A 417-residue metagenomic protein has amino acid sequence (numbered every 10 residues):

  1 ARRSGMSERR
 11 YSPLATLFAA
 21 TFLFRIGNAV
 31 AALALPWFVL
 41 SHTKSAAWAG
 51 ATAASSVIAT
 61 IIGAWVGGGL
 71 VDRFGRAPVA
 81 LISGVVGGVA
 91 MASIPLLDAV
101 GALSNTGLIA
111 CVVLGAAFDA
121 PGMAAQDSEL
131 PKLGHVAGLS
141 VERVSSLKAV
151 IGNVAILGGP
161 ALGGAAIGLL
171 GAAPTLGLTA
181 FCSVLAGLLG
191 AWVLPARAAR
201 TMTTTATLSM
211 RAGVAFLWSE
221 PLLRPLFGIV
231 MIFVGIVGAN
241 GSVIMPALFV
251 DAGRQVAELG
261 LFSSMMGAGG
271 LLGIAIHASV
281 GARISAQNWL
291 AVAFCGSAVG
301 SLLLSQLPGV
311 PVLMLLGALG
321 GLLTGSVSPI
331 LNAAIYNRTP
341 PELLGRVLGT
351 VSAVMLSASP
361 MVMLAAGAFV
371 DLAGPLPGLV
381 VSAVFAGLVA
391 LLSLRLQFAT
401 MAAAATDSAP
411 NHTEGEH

Functional and structural regions predicted by a protein language model:
R2-L14, A196-G228: Juxtamembrane intracellular "pre-TM" segments in multi-pass secondary transporters
T16-A32, S56-G69, G75-G87, G107 (+3 more regions): Substrate-agnostic recognition of the 12-TM MFS/MFS-like secondary transporter fold
A20, F24-G27, A80-V86, A90 (+11 more regions): Residue-level signature of the transmembrane alpha-helical cores of Major Facilitator Superfamily-type secondary
A34, L170-G177, A215-I274, L376: A single, central transmembrane helix in multi-pass transporters
P36, A64, M91-D98, G163 (+6 more regions): Structural signal for membrane-spanning alpha-helices in multi-pass inner-membrane proteins, emphasizing helix cores
S45-A53, L108, V141, Q255-S263: Juxtamembrane helix-start elements in MFS-like secondary transporters
I62-V66, R73, A77-P78, S93 (+2 more regions): C-terminal transmembrane bundle of multi-pass solute transporters/carriers
N105-A116, R143-R197, G260, S264-M265 (+2 more regions): Hydrophobic alpha-helical transmembrane segments
